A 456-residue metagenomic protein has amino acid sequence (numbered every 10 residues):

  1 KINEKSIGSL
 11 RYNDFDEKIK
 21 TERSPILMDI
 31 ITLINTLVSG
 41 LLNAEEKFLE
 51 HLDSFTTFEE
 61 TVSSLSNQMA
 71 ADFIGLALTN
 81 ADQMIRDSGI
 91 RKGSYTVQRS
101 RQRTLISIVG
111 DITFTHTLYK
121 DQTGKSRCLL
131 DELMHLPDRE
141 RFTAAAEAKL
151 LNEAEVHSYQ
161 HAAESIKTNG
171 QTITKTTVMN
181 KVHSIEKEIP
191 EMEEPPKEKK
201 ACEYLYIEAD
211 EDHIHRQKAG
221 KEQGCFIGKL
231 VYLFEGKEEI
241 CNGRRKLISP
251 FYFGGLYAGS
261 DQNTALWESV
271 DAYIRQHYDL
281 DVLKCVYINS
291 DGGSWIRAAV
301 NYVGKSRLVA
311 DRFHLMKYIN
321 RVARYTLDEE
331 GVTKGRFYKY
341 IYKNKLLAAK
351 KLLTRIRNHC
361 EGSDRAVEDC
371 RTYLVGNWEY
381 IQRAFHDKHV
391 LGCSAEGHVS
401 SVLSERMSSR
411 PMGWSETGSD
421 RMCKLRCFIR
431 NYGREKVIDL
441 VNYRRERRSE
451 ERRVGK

Functional and structural regions predicted by a protein language model:
K1-G75, T79, L118-R453: Catalytic center-proximal scaffold of phosphoryl-transfer enzymes
M84-R139: An N-terminal low-complexity regulatory-tail signal and nearby short nucleic-acid-interaction modules
